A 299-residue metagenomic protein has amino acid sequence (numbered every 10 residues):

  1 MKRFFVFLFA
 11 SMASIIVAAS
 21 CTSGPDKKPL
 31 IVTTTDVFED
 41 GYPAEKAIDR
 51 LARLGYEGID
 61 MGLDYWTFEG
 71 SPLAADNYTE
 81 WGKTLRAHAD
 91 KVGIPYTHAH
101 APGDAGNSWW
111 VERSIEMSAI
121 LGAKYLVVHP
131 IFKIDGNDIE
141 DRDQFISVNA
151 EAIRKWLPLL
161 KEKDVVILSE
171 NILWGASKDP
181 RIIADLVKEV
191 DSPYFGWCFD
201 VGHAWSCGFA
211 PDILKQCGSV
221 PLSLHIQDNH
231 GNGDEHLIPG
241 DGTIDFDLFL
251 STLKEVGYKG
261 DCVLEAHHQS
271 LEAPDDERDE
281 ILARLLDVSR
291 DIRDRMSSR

Functional and structural regions predicted by a protein language model:
M1-L8: Bacterial N-terminal signal peptides that target proteins for export
M12-K27: Bacterial Sec-dependent signal peptides at the C-terminal "C-region" and cleavage site
S23-V32, E39-E57, A119-G122, S177-R299: Histidine-acidic metal/acid-base catalytic patches
P25-T35, I94-T97, K133-G136: N-terminal small/glycine-rich loop or linker at the start of catalytic domains across soluble metabolic enzymes
V37-E39, L63-T67, P102-A105, F132-I134 (+4 more regions): Active-site-proximal loop/turn and secondary-structure-junction residues that shape catalytic pockets, frequently
D49, H88-Y96, G103-F199, S206 (+1 more regions): Active-site acidic/histidine proton-transfer and metal-coordination neighborhood in alpha/beta enzyme cores
D60-T84, G136-N137: Glycine-rich, proline-tolerant flexible connector loops at the mouths of alpha/beta enzymes
N77-K91, A152-L159, I213-Q216, L248-T252: Catalytic-core regions built around general acid/base machinery
